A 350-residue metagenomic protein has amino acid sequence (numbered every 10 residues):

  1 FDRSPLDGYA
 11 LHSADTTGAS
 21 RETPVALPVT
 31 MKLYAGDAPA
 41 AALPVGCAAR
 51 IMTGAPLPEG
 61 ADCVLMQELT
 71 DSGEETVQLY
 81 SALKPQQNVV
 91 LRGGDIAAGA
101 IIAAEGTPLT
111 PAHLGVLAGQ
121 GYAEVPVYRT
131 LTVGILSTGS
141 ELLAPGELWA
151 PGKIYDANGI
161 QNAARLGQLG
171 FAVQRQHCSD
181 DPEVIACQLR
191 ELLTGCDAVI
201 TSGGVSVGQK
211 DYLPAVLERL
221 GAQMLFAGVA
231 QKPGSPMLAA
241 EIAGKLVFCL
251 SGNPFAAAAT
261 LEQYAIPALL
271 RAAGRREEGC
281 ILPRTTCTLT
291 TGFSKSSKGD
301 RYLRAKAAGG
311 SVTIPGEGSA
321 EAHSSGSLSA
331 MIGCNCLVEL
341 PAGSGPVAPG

Functional and structural regions predicted by a protein language model:
F1-A10: N-terminal glycine-rich beta->alpha transition that marks the start or flank of a dinucleotide-binding site
D2, C63, V89-R92, T110 (+14 more regions): Generic structural signal for well-ordered, non-membrane alpha-helical segments in soluble metabolic enzymes
R3, G36, I96, V216-P349: Flexible glycine/proline-rich
S4, P44, L65, T194 (+1 more regions): Structured loop/turn residues at beta-strand edges in well-structured enzyme cores
D7, Q67-E68, A100-A103, L114-A118 (+11 more regions): Predominant activation on well-ordered alpha-helical scaffold segments within soluble catalytic domains
Y9-Q176, A320-A322, L337: Short, glycine/charged-enriched hinge/interface segments at domain edges or termini
S13, L57, A100-G106, G121 (+7 more regions): Structural signal for hydrophobic packing residues in well-ordered secondary-structure cores of soluble enzyme domains
A123-L250, P254-T260: Helix-rich terminal scaffold detector
